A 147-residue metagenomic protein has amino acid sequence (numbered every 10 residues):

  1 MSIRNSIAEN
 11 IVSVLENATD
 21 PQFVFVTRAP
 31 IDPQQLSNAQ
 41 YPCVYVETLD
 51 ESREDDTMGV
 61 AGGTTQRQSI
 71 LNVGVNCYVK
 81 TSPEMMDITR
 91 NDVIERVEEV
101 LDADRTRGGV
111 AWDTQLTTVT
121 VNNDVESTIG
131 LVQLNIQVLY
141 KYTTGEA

Functional and structural regions predicted by a protein language model:
M1-N38, T48-A147: Charged, amphipathic alpha-helical segments and their flanking helix caps
P42-V46: A short glycine-rich, His/Asp/Glu-containing loop-to-beta-strand
